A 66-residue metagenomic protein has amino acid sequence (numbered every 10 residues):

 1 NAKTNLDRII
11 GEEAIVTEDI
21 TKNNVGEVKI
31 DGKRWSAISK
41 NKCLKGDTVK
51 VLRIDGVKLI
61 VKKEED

Functional and structural regions predicted by a protein language model:
N1-T4: Aromatic-capped interface at the extracytoplasmic side of an N-terminal signal-anchor transmembrane helix
L6-D66: Terminal membrane-proximal soluble interaction domains of membrane-associated proteins
